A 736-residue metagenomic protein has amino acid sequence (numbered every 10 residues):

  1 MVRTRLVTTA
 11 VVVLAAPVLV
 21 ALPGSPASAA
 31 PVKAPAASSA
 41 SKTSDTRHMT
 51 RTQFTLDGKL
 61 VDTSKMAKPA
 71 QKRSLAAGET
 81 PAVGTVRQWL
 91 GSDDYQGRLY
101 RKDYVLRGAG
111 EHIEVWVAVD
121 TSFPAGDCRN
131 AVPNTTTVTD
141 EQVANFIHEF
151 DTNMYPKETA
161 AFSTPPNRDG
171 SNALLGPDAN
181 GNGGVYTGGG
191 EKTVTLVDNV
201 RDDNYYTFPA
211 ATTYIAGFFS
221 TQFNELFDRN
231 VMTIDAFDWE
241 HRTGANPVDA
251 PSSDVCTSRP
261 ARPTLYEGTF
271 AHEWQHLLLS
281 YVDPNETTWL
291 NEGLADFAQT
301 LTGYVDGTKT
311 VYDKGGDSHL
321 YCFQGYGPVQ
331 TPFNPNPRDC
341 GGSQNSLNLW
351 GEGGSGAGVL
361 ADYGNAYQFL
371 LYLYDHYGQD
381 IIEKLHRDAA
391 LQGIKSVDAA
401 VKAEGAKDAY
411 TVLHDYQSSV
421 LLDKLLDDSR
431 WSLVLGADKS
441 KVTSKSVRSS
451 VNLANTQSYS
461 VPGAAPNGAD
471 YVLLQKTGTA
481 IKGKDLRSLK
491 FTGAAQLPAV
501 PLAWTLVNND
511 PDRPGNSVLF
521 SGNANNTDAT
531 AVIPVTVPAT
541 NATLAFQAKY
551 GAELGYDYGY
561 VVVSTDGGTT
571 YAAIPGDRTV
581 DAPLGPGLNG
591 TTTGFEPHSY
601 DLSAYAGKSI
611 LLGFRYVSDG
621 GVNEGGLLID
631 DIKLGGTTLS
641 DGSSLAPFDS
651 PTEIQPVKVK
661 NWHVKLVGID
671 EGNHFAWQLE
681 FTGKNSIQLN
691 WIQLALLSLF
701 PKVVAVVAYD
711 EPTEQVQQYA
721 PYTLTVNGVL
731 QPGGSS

Functional and structural regions predicted by a protein language model:
M1-P31: Secretory targeting and sorting signals
A29-Y186: N-terminal module-boundary/linker segments of secreted carbohydrate-active enzymes
A30-A37, L391-P534, Q547, G555-V562 (+3 more regions): Beta/coil-rich, acidic/histidine-enriched accessory regions frequently appended to metallopeptidases
I113-T287, L294, A298, Y304-T308 (+1 more regions): Juxtacatalytic substrate-recognition/specificity segment
A125-T137, N172-G189, F208-E225, E240-R262 (+4 more regions): Surface-exposed intrinsically disordered loops and tails
T264, D283-A366, H376, A389-V420: Acidic/His/Gly-enriched intrinsically disordered linker/tail segments that often contain short helix/coil "MoRF-like"
A542-Y550, S609-V617: Extracellular beta-strand-rich recognition modules
T569-Y605: Extracellular carbohydrate recognition and processing domains and analogous Trp-centered ligand-binding platforms
